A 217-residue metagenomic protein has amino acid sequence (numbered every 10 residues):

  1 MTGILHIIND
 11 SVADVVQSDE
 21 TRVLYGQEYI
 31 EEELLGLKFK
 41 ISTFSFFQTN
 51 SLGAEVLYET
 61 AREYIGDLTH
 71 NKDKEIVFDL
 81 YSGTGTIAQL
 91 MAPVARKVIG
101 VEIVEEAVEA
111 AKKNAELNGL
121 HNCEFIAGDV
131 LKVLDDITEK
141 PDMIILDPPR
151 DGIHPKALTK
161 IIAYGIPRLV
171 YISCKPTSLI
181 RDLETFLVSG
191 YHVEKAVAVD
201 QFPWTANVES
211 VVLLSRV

Functional and structural regions predicted by a protein language model:
T2-V217: Rossmann-like S-adenosyl-L-methionine
